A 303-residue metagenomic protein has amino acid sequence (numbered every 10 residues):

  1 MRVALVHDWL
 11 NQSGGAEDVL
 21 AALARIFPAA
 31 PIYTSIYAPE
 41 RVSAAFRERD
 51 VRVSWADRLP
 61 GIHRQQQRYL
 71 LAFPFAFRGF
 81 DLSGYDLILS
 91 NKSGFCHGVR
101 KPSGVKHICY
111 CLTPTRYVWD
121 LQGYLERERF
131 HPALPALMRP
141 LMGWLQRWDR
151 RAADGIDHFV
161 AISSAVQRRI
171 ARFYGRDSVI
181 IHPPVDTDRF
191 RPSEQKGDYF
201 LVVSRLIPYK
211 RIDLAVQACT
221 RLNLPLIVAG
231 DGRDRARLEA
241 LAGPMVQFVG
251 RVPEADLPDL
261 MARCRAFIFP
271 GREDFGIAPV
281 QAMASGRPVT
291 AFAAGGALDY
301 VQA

Functional and structural regions predicted by a protein language model:
I26-H97: Active-site donor-binding segments of glycosyltransferases and PAPS-dependent sulfotransferases
R127-F159, Q167-R168: Membrane-proximal helix-turn-helix segments that form the acceptor-binding/catalytic region of lipid-linked
R168, R172-F173, P184-D198: Acidic anion/phosphate-binding donor-loop and adjacent secondary structure in glycosyltransferase catalytic cores
R191-I227: Conserved donor-binding/catalytic core segment of Leloir-type glycosyltransferases
A236-P258: Nucleotide-activated donor-binding/catalytic signature segment of Leloir-type glycosyltransferases, i.e., the conserved
A262-D274, R287-P288: Acidic donor-binding loop of glycosyltransferase active sites
G276-V280, A297: Short glycine/serine-rich donor-binding loops of glycosyltransferases
P288-A291, V301: Short hydrophobic beta-strand element within catalytic cores of glycosyltransferases and related nucleotide-activated
